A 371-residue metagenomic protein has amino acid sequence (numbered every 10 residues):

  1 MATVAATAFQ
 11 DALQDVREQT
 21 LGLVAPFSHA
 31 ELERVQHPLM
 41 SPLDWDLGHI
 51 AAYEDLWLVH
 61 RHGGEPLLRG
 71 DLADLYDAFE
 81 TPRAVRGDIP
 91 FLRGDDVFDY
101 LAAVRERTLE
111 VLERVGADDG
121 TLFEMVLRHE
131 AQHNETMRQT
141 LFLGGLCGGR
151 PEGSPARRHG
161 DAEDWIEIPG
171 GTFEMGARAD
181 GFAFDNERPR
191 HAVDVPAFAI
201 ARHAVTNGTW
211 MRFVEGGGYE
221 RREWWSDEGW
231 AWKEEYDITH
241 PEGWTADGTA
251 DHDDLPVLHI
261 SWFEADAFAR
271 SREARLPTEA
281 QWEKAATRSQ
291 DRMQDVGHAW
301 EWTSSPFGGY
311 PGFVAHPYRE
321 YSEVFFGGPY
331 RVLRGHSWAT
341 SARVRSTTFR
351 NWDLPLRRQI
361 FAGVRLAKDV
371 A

Functional and structural regions predicted by a protein language model:
T3-F9, D88-F98, G120-F123, F198 (+2 more regions): Active-site rim elements
Q10, E18, A25, A30-E80 (+6 more regions): Short, contiguous alpha-helical
V16-Q19, L23, V104-R107: Amphipathic, well-ordered alpha-helical segments in soluble domains
D55-G87, G94, F98-V115, F198-A286 (+1 more regions): Active-site microenvironments of metalloenzymes and redox enzymes
A156-I168, E174: Extracytoplasmic and endomembrane cell-envelope/extracellular-matrix remodeling and assembly machinery
I168, F173-M175, I200, V257 (+4 more regions): Bulky hydrophobic/aromatic "packing anchor" residues in well-ordered structure
G181-P196: Short, conserved catalytic-motif segment at the N-terminal edge
R188-H191, G217-E235, Q290, D295-A371: Surface-exposed recognition segments
